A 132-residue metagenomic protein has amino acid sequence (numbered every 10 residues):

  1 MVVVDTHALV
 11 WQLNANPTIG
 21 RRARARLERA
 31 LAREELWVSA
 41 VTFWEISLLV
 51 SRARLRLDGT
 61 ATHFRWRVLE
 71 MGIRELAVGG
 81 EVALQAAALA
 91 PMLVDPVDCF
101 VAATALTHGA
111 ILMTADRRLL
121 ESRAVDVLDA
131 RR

Functional and structural regions predicted by a protein language model:
M1-V38, R52-W66, E70-M71, H108 (+3 more regions): Short, well-structured N-terminal submotif of metal-dependent ribonuclease cores
W37, L76, L128: General small-molecule cofactor/ligand-binding pocket signal
V38-V41, F100: Aromatic- and histidine-enriched alpha-helix N-cap/loop-to-helix transition segments that scaffold the rims
R56-D58, T62, L69-R117: Active-site neighborhoods of divalent-metal-dependent phosphate/nucleic-acid chemistry enzymes
A124-D126: Ligand-binding "clamshell"
